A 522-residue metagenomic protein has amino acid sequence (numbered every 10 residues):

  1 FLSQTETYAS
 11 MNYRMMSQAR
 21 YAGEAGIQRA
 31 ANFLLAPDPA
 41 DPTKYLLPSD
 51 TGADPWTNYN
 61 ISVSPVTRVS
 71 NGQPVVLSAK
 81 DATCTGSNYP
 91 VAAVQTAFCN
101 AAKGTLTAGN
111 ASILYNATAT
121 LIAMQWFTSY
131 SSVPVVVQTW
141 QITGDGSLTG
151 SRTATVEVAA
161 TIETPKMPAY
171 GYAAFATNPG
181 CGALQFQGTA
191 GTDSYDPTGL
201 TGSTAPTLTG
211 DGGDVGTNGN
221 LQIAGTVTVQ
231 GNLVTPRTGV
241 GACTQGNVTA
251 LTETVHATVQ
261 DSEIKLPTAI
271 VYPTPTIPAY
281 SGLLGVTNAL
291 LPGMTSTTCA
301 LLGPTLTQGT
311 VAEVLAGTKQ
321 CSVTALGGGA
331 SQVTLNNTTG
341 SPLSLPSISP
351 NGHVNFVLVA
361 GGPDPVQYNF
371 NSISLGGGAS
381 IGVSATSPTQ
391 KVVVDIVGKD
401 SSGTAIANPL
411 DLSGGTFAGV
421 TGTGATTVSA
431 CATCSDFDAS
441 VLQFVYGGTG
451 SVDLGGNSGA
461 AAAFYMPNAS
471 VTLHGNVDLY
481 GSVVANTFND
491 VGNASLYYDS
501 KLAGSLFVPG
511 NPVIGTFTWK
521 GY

Functional and structural regions predicted by a protein language model:
F1-Y170, G510-Y522: Beta-strand/loop motifs with alternating small/hydrophobic and polar/acidic residues, enriched in the first structured
S64, V69-T107, Q141, E163-Y522: Primarily marks folded extracellular/lumenal domains of secretory and cell-surface proteins
